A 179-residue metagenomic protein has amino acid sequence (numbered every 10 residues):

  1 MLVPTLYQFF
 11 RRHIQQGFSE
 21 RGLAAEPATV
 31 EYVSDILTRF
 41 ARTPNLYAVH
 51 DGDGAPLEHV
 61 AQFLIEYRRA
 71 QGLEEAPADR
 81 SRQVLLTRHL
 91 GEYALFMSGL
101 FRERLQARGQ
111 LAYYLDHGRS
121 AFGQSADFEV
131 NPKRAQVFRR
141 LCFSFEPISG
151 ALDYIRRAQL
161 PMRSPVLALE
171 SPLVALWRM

Functional and structural regions predicted by a protein language model:
M1-V166: Long, non-catalytic protein-protein interaction scaffolds
V166-L173: C-terminal catalytic/scaffold cores in eukaryotic proteins
R178-M179: Helix-rich, well-folded core regions that mediate interactions or catalysis
